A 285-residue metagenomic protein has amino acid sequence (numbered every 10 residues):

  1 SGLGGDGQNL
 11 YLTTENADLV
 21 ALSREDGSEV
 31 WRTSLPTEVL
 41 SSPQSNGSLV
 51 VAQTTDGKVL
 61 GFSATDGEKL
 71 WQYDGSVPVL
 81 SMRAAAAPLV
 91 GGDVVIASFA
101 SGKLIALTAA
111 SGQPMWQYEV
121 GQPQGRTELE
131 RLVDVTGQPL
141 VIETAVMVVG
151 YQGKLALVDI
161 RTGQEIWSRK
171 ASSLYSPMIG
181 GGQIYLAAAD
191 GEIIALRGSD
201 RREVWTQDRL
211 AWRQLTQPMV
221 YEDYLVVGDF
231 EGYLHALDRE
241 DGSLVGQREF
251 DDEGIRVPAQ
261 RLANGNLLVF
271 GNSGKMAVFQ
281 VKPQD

Functional and structural regions predicted by a protein language model:
S1-D6, V30-N46, K69-G92, Q117-V141 (+4 more regions): Extracytoplasmic beta-rich repeat domains
T14-E15, T54-T55, F99-A100, G150-Y151 (+3 more regions): Structural signature of WD-repeat beta-propellers
A17, S28, R32, G57-K58 (+3 more regions): Tandem repeat domain/solenoid detector
V20, L60, I105, A156 (+3 more regions): WD40 beta-propeller blade core
S23-G27, S63-G67, T108-G112, D159-T162 (+3 more regions): Short loop/turn segments that connect beta-strands within beta-propeller blades
Q183-A195, R202-A236: Loop/turn-rich, solvent-exposed surfaces of beta-rich toroidal or solenoidal domains
A188, L210, D229-G232, A236-D285: Hydrophilic extracytoplasmic domains
